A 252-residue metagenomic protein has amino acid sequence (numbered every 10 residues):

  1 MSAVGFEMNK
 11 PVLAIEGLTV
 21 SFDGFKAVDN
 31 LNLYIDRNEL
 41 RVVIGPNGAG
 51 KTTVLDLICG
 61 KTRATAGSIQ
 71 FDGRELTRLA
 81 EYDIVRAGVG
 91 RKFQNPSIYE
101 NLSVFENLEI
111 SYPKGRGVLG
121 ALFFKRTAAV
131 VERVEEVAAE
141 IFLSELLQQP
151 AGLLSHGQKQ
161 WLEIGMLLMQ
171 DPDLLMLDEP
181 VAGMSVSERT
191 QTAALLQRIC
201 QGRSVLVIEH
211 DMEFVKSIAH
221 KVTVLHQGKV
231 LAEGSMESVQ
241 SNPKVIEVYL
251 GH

Functional and structural regions predicted by a protein language model:
S2-H252: Glycine-rich phosphate-binding loops of nucleotide-dependent enzymes
